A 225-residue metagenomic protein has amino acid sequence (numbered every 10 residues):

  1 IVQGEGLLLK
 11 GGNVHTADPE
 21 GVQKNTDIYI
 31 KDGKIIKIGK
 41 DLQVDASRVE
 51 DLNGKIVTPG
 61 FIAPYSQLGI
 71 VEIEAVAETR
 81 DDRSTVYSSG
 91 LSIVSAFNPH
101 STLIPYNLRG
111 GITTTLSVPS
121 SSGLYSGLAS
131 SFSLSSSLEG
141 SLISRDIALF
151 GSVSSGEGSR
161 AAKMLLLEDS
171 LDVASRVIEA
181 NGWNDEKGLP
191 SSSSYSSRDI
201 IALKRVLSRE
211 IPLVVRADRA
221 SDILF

Functional and structural regions predicted by a protein language model:
V2-G6: Boundary at the C-terminal end of the N-terminal hydrophobic targeting segment
L7-L9, V44-V94, R109: Replace "His-x-His-based motif
V14, D18-T58: Histidine-rich, glycine-flanked metal-binding segment
H15, Q67-G69, S121: Catalytic metal-binding/acid-base residues of hydrolase active sites
T16, D45-R48, F97-S101, S117: N-terminal post-signal-peptidase region of extra-cytosolic proteins
K24, D81, T85, V94-S101 (+2 more regions): Soluble non-cytosolic domains of exported or imported proteins
L103, L108-F225: Polyanionic/metal-chelating signatures
